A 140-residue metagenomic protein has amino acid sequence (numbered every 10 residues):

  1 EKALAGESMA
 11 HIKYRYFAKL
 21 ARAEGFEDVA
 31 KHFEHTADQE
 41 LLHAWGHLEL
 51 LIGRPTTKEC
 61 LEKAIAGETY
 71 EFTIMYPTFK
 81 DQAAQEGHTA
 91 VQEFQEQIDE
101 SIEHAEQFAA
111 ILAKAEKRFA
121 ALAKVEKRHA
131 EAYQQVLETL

Functional and structural regions predicted by a protein language model:
E1-L140: Non-heme di-metal
